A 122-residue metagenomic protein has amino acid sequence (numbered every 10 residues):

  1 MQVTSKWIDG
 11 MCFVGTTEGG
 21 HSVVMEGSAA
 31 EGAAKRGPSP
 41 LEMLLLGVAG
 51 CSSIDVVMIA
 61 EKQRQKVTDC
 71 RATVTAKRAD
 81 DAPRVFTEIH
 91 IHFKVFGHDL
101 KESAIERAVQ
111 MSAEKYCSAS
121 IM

Functional and structural regions predicted by a protein language model:
M1-L46, V57-M122: Extended beta-strand/beta-hairpin segments
